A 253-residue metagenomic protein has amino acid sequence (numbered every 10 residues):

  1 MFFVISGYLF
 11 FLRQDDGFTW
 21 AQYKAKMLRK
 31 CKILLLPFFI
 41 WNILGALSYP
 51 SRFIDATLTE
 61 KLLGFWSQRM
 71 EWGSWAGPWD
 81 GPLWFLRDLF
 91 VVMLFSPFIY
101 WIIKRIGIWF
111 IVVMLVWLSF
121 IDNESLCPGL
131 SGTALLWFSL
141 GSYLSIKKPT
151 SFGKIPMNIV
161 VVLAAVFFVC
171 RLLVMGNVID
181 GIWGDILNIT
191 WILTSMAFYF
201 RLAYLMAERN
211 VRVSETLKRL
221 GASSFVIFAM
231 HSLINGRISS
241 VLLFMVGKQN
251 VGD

Functional and structural regions predicted by a protein language model:
M1-D253: Alpha-helical transmembrane segments and their immediate juxtamembrane cytosolic regions
